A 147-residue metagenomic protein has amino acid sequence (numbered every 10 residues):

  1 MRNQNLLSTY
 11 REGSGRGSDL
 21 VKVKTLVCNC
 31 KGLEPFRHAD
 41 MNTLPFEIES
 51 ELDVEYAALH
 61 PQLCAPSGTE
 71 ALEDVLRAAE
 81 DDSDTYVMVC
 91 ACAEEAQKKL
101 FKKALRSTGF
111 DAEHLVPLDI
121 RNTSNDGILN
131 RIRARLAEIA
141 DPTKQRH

Functional and structural regions predicted by a protein language model:
M1-H147: Iron-sulfur-associated redox domains of electron-transfer enzymes in respiratory and anaerobic energy metabolism
